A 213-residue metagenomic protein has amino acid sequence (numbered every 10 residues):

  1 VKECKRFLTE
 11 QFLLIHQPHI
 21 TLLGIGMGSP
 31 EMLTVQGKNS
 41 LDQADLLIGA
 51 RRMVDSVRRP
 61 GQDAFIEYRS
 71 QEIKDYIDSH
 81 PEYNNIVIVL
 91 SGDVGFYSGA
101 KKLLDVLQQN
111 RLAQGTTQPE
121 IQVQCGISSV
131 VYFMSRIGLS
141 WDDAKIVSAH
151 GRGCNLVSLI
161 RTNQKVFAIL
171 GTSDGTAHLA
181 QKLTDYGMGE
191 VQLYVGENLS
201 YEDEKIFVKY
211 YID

Functional and structural regions predicted by a protein language model:
V1-L22, N85-I86, T162-D213: A contiguous loop/helix-start segment that scaffolds small-molecule binding in enzyme catalytic cores
V1-V123, V131, C154: Class I S-adenosyl-L-methionine
Q36-G37, K102, S158-L159, L179-K182: A short acidic, amphipathic alpha-helical/loop segment
D63-S70, I121-Q122, W141-S148, M188-V195: Short hydrophobic/aromatic-enriched beta-strand-loop microsegments
G92, Q122, S148-A149, A168: Glycine- and other small-residue-rich loops at beta-strand/loop junctions that grip anionic moieties
V106-N110, R136, K182, Y186: Alpha-helical structural signal in soluble globular domains
S129-T162, G171: Short, glycine-/small-residue-rich phosphate/pyrophosphate-handling segment
